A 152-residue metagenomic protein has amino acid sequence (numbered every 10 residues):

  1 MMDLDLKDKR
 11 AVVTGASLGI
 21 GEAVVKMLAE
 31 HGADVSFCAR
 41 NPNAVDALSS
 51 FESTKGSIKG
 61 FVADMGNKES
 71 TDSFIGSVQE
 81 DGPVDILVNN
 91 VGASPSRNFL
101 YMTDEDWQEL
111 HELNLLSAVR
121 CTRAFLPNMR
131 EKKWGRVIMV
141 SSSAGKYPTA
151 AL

Functional and structural regions predicted by a protein language model:
R10, S17-L18: Conserved glycine-rich cofactor-binding loop
H31-A47: Conserved glycine-rich Rossmann-like NAD(P)H-binding loop of the short-chain dehydrogenase/reductase
V62-S73, D104: The beta1-alpha1 cofactor-binding region of Rossmann-like NAD(H)/NADP(H)-dependent oxidoreductases
N90-P95: Conserved NAD(P)H cofactor-binding loop of Rossmann-fold oxidoreductase domains
N98-F99, D106-H111: Substrate-binding pocket helix/loop in short-chain dehydrogenase/reductase
T122-R123: A short, exposed helix-loop element centered on a Lys and neighboring polar residues
S142: Residue(s) in the substrate-gating loop at a strand-loop-helix junction that position the organic substrate next
